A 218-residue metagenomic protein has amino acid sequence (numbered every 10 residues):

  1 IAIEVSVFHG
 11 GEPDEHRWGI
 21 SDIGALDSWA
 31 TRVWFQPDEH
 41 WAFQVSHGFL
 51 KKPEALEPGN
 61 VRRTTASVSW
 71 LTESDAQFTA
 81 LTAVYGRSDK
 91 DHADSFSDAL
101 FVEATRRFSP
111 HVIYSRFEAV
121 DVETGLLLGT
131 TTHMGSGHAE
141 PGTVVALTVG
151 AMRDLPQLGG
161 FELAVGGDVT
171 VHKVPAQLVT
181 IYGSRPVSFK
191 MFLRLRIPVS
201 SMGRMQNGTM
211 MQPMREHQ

Functional and structural regions predicted by a protein language model:
I1, V5, T31-F35, A66-W70 (+4 more regions): Residues on the lipid-exposed face of transmembrane beta-strands in outer-membrane beta-barrel proteins
I1-I3, E39-V45, D75-L81, P110-S115 (+2 more regions): Repeated loop/turn-to-beta-strand initiation elements of outer-membrane beta-barrel proteins
A2-E54, P58: Loop-centered beta-sheet repeat module
V7-P13, I20, H47-P53, T72 (+6 more regions): Transmembrane beta-strands of outer-membrane beta-barrel pores
E15-D22, L50-V61, H92-A99, G125-T132 (+2 more regions): Outer-membrane beta-barrel translocator domains and adjoining extracellular loop/strand segments of Gram-negative
A25-W29, N60-T64, Q77, D94-L100 (+2 more regions): Residues that define the transmembrane beta-barrel architecture of outer-membrane proteins
H47-L56, F78-F101, V112-L147: Outer-membrane beta-barrel translocator/channel fold
V149, G183-Q218: Outer-membrane beta-barrel "beta-signal"
